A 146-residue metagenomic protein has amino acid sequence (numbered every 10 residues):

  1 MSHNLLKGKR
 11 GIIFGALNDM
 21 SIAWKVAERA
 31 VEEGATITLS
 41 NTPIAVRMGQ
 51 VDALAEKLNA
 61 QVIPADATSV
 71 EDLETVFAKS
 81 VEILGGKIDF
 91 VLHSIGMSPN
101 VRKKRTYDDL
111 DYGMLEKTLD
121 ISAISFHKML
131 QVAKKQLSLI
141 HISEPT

Functional and structural regions predicted by a protein language model:
H3-L39: Canonical Rossmann dinucleotide-binding motif of NAD(H)/NADP(H)-dependent dehydrogenases/reductases, specifically
R10-F14, I88-G96: Conserved hydrophobic beta-strands of the Rossmann-like cofactor-binding core in SDR/related NAD(P)H-dependent
V26, S80, S125, V132-Q136: Conserved alpha-helical elements of the SDR catalytic core
A35-V51: Conserved glycine-rich Rossmann-like NAD(P)H-binding loop of the short-chain dehydrogenase/reductase
A55-E71: Rossmann-fold cofactor-recognition segment
T68-I83: Conserved Rossmann-fold cofactor-binding substructure of NAD(P)-dependent oxidoreductases
D89, K104-L130: Catalytic Tyr-X3-Lys loop
S138-T146: Residue-level detector of conserved catalytic or cofactor/ligand-binding positions in enzyme active sites
